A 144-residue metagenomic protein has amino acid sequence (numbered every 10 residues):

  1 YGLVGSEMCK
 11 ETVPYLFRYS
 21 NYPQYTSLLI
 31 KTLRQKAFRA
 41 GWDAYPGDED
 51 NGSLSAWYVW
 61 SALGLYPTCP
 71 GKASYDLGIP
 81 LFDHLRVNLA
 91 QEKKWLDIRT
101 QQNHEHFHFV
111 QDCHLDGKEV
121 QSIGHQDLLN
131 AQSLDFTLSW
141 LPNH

Functional and structural regions predicted by a protein language model:
Y1-E11: Single conserved hydrophobic/aromatic residue that forms the stacking wall/gate of nucleotide- or nucleobase-binding
T12-H144: Non-catalytic C-terminal accessory modules of carbohydrate-active enzymes
